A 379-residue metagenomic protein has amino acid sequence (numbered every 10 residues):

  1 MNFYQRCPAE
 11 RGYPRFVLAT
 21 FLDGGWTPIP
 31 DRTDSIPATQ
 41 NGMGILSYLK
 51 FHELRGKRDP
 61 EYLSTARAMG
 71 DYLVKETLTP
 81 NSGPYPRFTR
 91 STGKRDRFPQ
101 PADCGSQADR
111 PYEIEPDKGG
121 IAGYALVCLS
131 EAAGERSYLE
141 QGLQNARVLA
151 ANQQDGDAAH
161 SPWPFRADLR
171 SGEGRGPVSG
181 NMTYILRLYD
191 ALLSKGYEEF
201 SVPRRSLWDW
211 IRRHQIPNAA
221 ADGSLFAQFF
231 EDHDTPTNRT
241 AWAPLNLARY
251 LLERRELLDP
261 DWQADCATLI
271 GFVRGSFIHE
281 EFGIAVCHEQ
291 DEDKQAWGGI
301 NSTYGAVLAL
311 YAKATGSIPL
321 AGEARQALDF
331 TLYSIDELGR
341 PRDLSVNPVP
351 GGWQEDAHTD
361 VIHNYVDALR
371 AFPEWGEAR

Functional and structural regions predicted by a protein language model:
M1-R379: Glycan-recognition and catalytic cores of secretory/periplasmic carbohydrate-active enzymes
